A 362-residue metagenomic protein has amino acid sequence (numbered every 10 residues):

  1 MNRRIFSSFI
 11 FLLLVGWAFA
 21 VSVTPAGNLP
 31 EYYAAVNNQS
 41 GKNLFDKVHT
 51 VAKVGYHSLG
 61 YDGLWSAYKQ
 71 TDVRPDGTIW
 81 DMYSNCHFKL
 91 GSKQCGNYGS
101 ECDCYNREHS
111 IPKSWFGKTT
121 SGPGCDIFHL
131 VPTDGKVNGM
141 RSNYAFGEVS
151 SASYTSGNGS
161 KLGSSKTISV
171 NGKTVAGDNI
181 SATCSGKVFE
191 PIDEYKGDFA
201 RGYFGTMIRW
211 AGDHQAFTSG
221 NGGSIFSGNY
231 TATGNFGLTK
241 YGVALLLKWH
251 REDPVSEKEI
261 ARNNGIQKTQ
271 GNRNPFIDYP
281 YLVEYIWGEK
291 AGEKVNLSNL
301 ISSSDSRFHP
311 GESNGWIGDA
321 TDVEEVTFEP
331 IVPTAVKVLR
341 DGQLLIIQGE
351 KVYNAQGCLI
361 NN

Functional and structural regions predicted by a protein language model:
M1-R3: N-terminal secretory signal peptides that target proteins for export/translocation
I5-L14: Sec-dependent N-terminal signal peptides
V15-A20: N-terminal signal peptide c-region/cleavage motif recognized by signal peptidases
V21-F88, Y285, G292-V295, S302-D305 (+2 more regions): N-terminal module-boundary/linker segments of secreted carbohydrate-active enzymes
I79-D81, C86-C104: Short, His- and charge-rich active-site/binding loops that engage polyanionic ligands
N97-N106, I111-G318: Domain-level detector of nuclease and nuclease-like folds in predominantly extracellular/periplasmic contexts
I317-N362: C-terminal outer-membrane/trafficking sorting elements
